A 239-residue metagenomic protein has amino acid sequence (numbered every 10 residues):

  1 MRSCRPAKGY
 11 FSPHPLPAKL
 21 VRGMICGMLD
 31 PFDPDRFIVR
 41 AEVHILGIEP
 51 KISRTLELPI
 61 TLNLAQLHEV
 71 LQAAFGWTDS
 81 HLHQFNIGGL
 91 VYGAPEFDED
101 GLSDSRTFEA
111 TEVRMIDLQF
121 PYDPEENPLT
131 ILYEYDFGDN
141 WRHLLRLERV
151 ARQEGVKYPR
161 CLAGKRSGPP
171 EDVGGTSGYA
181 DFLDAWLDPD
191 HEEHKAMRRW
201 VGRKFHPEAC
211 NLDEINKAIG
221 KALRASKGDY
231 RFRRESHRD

Functional and structural regions predicted by a protein language model:
R2, G9-D239: Short linear regulatory motifs enriched in tryptophan with gly/pro/ser
